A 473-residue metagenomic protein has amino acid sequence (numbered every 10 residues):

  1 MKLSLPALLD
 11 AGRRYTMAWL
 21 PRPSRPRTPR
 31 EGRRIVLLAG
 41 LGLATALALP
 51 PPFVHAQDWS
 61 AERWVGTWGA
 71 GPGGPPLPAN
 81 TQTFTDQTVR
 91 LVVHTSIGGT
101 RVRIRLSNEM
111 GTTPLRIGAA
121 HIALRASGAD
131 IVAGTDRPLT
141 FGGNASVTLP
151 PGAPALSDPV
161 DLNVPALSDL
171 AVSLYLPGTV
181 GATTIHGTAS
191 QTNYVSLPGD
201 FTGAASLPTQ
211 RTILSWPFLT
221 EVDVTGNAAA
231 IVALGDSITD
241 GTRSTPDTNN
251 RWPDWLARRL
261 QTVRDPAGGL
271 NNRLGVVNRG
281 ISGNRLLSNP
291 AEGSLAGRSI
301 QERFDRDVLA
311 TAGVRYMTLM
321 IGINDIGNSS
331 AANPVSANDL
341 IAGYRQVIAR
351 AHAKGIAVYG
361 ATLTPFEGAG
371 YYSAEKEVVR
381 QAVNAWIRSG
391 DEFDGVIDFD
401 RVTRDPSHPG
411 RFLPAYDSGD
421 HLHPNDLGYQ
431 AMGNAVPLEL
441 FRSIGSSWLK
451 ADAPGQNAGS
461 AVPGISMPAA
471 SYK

Functional and structural regions predicted by a protein language model:
T16, T28-L41: N-terminal export leaders
L37-A46, F53-L234, D240-T248, D265-L270 (+1 more regions): N-terminal secretory targeting modules
W68, T85, R90-L91, P114 (+5 more regions): Conserved SGNH/GDSL esterase-like catalytic core that processes O-acyl groups on lipids and polysaccharides
S107, Y175, L234-S237, R279-S282 (+3 more regions): Active-site-proximal beta-strand/loop segments in catalytic clefts of secreted hydrolases
R285, E292-G293, G297, G327 (+2 more regions): Catalytic His-Asp segment of secreted/periplasmic serine-dependent ester chemistry enzymes
Y344-H352: Surface-exposed amphipathic alpha-helices with a cationic face
